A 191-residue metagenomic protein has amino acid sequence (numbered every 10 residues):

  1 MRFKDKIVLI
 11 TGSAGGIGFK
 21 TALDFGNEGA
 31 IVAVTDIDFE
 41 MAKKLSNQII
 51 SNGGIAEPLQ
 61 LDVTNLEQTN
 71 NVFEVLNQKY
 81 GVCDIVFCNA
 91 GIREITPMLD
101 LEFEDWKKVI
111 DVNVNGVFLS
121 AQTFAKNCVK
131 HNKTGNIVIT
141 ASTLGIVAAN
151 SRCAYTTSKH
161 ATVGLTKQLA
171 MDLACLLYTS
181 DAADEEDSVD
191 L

Functional and structural regions predicted by a protein language model:
F3-V32: Canonical Rossmann dinucleotide-binding motif of NAD(H)/NADP(H)-dependent dehydrogenases/reductases, specifically
P97-M98, D105-I110: Substrate-binding pocket helix/loop in short-chain dehydrogenase/reductase
L101, A148-T157, Q168: Active-site loop-to-helix junction immediately N-terminal to the catalytic Tyr of the SDR YXXXK motif in Rossmann-fold
A121, S158, T166: Active-site helix of classical SDR
K126, M171-C175: Alpha-helical segment proximal to the catalytic Tyr-Lys
S142: Residue(s) in the substrate-gating loop at a strand-loop-helix junction that position the organic substrate next
Y178-A183: Conserved small/polar residues in nucleotide/adenosyl-binding loops
